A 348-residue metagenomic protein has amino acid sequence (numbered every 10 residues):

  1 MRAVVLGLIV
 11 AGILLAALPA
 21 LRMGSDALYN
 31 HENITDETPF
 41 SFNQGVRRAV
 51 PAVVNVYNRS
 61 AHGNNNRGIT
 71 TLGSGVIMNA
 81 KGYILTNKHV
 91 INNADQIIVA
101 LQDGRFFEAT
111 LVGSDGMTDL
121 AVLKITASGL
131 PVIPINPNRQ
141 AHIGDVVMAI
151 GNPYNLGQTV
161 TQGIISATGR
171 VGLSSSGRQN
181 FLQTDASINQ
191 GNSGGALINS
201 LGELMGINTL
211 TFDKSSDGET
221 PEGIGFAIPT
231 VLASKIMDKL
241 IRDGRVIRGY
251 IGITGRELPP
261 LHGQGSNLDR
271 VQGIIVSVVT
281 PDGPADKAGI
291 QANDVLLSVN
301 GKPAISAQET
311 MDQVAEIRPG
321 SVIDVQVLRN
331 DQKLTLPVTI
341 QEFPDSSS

Functional and structural regions predicted by a protein language model:
R2, G7, A17-G265, R270-Q272 (+6 more regions): Serine-dependent protease modules
A11-I13: Bacterial N-terminal signal peptides
A149, L297-S298: Short catalytic-loop micro-motif centered on adjacent basic/acidic residues
N293: Conserved catalytic motifs of ABC-family nucleotide-binding domains
V299-A304, N330: Short strand-turn-strand beta-turns centered on an Asx-Gly dipeptide
P337-T339: C-terminal tail/sorting-segment detector
